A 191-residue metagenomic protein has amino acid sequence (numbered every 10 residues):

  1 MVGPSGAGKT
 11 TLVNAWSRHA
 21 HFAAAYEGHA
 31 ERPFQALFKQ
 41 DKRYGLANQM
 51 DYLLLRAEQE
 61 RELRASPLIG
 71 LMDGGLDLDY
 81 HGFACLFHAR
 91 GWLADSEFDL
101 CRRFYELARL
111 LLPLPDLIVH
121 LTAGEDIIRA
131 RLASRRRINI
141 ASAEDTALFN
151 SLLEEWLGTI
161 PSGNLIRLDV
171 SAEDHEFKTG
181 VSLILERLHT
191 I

Functional and structural regions predicted by a protein language model:
M1: Hydrophobic anchor at the beta1->P-loop junction of P-loop NTPases
P4: P-loop (Walker A) phosphate-binding loop of NTP-binding proteins
K9: Conserved lysine of the Walker
L12, W16: Hydrophobic positions on the alpha1 helix immediately C-terminal to the Walker A/P-loop
R18-E58, A84: Conserved substrate/cofactor phosphate-moiety recognition/catalytic segment in nucleotide-dependent phosphotransferases
L53-G70, E106-L110: Short amphipathic alpha-helices and their capping/turn segments at secondary-structure boundaries
H81-L152: A glycine- and Lys/Arg-enriched "phosphate-lid" helix/loop adjacent to the NTP-binding pocket of small-molecule kinases
R129-I191: NTP-dependent small-molecule kinase module
